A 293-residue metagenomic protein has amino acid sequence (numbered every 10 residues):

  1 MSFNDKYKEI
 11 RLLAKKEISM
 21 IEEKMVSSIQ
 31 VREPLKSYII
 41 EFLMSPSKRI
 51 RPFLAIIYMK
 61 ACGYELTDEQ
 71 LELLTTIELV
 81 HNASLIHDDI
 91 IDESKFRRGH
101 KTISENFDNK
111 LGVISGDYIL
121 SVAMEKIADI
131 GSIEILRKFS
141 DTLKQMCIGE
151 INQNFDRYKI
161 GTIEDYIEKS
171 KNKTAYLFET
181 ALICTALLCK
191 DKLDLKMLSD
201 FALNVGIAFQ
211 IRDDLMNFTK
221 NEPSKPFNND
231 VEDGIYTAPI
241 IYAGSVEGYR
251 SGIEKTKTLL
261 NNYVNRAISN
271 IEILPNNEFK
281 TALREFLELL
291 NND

Functional and structural regions predicted by a protein language model:
M1-D293: All-alpha prenyltransferase/terpene-synthase fold signal
